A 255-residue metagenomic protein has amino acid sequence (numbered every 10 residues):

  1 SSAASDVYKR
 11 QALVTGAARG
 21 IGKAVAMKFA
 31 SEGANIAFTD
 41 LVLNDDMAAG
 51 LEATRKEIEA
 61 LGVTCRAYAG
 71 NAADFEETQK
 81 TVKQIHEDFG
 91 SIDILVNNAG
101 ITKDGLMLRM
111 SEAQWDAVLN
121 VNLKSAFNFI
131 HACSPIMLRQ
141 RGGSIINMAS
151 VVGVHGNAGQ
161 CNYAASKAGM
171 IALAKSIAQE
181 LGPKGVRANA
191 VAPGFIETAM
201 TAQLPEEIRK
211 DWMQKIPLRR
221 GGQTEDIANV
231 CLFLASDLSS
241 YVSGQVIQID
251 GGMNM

Functional and structural regions predicted by a protein language model:
S1-Y8: Short, small-residue-biased leader/transition segments that mark boundaries at the very start of proteins
K9-A37, I177: Canonical Rossmann dinucleotide-binding motif of NAD(H)/NADP(H)-dependent dehydrogenases/reductases, specifically
L106-M107, Q114-L119, T201, W212: Substrate-binding pocket helix/loop in short-chain dehydrogenase/reductase
I130, S166, A174: Active-site helix of classical SDR
P135, Q179-P183, S240: Alpha-helical segment proximal to the catalytic Tyr-Lys
S150: Residue(s) in the substrate-gating loop at a strand-loop-helix junction that position the organic substrate next
A190, M213-L238, V242, I249-G251: C-terminal helical subdomain
